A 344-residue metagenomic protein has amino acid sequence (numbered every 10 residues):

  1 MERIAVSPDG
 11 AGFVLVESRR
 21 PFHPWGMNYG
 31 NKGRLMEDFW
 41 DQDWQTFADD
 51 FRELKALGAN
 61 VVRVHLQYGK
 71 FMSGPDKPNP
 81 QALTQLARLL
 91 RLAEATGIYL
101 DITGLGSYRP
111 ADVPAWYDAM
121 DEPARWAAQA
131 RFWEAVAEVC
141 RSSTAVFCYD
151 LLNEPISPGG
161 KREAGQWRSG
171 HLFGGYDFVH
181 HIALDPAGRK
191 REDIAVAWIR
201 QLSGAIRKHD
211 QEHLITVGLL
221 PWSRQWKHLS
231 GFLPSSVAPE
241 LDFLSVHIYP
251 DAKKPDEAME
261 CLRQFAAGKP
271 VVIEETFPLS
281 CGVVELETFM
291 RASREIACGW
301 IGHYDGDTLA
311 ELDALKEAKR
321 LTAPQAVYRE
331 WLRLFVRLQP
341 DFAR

Functional and structural regions predicted by a protein language model:
E2-F243, K253, T276, S280-F289 (+5 more regions): Active-site mouth of glycoside hydrolases
H247, I301-Y304: His/Asp/Glu-enriched short active-site or ligand-binding loop at hydrolase and phosphoryl-transfer sites
A252-M259: Substrate-binding surface in catalytic domains of secreted glycosidases
E260-V271, E285-E295: Surface-exposed substrate-engagement region within the catalytic domains of secreted or surface-exposed extracellular
Y304-R344: Aromatic- and carboxylate-lined catalytic core of secreted/periplasmic carbohydrate-active enzymes
